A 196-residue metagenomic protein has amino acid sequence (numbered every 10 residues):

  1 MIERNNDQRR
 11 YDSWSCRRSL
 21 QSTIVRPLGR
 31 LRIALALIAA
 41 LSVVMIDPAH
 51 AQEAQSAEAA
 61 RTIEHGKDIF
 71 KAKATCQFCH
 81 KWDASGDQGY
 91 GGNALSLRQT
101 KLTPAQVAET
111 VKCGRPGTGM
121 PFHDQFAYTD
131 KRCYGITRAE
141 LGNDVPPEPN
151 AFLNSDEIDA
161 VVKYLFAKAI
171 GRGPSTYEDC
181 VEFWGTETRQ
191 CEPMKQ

Functional and structural regions predicted by a protein language model:
M1-I63, Y164-Q196: Post-cleavage N-terminal segment of exported redox proteins
Q52-A60, A72-A74, W82, T118-Q196: Flexible coil segments in periplasmic/lumen-exposed cytochrome c-class electron-transfer proteins
R61, H65, S96, L102 (+3 more regions): Extracytoplasmic/secreted proteins, especially bacterial periplasmic and envelope-associated proteins
G66-F70: Short, flexible, mixed-charge glycine/proline-rich loop motifs that serve as phosphate/nucleic-acid-contacting
F78: Short, cysteine/histidine-rich loop/knuckle motifs that typically chelate Zn2+
Q88-A94: Short cysteine/histidine-rich zinc-coordinating motifs and their immediately flanking basic loops
S96-L97, G119: Conserved beta-strand positions that form and line the central face of beta-propeller blades
C113-G117: Glycine-rich, acidic and aromatic/proline-enriched surface loops and short helix-turn segments that act as binding
